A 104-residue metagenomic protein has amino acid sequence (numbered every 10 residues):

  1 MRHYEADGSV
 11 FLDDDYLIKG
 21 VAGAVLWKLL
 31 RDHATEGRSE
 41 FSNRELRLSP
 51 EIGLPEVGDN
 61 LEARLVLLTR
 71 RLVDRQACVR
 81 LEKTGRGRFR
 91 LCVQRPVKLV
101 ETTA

Functional and structural regions predicted by a protein language model:
R2-E5, C92: Acidic/polar residues at beta-strand termini and the immediately following turn/coil
Y4-D15: Short, Lys/Arg-enriched N-terminal segment that forms or immediately precedes the first helix of a structured domain
D7-S9, R38, R86-R88: A generic structural signal for beta-strand entry/edge sites
D13-L48, L68: Short amphipathic alpha-helical recognition elements used for nucleic-acid or partner binding across transcription
L17, D32-H33, L54-A104: DNA-binding patch around the recognition helix
P50-I52: A short, basic/aromatic helix-end/turn motif that makes direct DNA contacts
